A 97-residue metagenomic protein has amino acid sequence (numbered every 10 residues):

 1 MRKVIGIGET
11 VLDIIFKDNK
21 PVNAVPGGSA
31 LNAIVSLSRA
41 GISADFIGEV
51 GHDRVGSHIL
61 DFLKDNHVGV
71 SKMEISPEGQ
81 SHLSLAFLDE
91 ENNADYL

Functional and structural regions predicted by a protein language model:
M1, V22-P26, I47-V50: Short acidic/polar alpha-helix capping motifs at helix-coil junctions
M1-P21: Positively charged, low-complexity intrinsically disordered leader regions
V4, A30-I34, G56, H82: A general structural signal for well-ordered alpha-helical segments in protein cores
T10, S29-A30, V50-D53: Gly/Ser/Thr-rich beta-alpha loop segments that engage phosphate groups in nucleotides
T10-D13, A33-A40: Beta-barrel outer-membrane channel/assembly domains of diderm bacteria
N19-V22, L60-F62: Short, glycine/charged-enriched secondary-structure capping and boundary segments
K20-S36: Short catalytic helix/loop segments, enriched in acidic residues and glycine and frequently bearing histidine
S43, I47-L97: Conserved N-terminal subdomain of the carbohydrate kinase-like
